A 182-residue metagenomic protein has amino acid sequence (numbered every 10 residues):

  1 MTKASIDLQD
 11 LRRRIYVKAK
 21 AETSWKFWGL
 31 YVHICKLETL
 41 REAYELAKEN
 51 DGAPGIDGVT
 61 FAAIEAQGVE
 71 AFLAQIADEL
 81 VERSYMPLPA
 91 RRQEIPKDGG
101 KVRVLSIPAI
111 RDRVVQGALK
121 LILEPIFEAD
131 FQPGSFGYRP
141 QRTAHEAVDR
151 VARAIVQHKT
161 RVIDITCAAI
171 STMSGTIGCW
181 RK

Functional and structural regions predicted by a protein language model:
M1-K182: Non-catalytic terminal/accessory segments
